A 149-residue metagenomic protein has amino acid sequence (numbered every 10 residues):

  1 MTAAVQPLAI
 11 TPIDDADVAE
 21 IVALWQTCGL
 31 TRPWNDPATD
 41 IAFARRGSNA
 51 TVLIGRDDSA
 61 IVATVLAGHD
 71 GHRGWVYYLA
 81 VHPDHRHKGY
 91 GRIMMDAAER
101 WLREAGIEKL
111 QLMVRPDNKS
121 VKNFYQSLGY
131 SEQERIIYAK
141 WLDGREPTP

Functional and structural regions predicted by a protein language model:
A3, L8, P12-Y78, H82 (+5 more regions): Acetyl-CoA-dependent GNAT
L79-R86, V114-R115: A short, internal acetyl-CoA/4′-phosphopantetheine-binding micro-motif in the GNAT/acyltransferase core
H87-R100, S127: Conserved acetyl-CoA-binding loop-helix of GNAT-fold acetyltransferases
L102-V114: Conserved GNAT acetyl-CoA-binding A-motif
L112-V121, A139-D143: Conserved beta-strand-loop-alpha-helix junction that forms the acyl-donor binding cleft
S120, F124-E132: Short acidic, glycine/proline-enriched helix-loop-strand junctions
P147-P149: Short, charged, solvent-exposed linker or helix-capping segments at domain edges/interfaces that act as flexible hinges
